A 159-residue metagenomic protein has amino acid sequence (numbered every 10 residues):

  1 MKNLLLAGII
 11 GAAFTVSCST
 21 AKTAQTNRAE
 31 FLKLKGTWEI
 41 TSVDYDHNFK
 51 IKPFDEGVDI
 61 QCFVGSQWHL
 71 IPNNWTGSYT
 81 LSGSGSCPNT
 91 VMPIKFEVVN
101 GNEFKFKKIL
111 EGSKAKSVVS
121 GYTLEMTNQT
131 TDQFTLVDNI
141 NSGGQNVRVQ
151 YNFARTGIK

Functional and structural regions predicted by a protein language model:
M1-V16: Sec-dependent bacterial lipoprotein signal peptides
C18-M92, N100-K159: Lipid interaction determinants
